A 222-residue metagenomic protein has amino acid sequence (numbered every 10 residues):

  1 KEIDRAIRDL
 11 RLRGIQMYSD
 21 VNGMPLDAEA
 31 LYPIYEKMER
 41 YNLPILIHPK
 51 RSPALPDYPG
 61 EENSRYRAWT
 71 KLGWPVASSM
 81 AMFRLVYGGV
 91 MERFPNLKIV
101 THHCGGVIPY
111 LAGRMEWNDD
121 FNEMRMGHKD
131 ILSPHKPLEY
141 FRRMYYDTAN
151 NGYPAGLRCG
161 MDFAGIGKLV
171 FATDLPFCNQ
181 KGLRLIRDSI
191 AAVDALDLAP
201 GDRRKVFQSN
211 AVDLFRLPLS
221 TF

Functional and structural regions predicted by a protein language model:
K1: Metal-dependent catalytic neighborhoods of phosphoester/phosphodiester hydrolases
D4-R5, L97, L132, Y146 (+2 more regions): Mid-to-C-terminal alpha-helical segments outside catalytic/metal-binding sites
I7-V170: Catalytic pocket-lining loop regions of alpha/beta-barrel enzymes, especially the amidohydrolase/enolase/GH5 lineages
